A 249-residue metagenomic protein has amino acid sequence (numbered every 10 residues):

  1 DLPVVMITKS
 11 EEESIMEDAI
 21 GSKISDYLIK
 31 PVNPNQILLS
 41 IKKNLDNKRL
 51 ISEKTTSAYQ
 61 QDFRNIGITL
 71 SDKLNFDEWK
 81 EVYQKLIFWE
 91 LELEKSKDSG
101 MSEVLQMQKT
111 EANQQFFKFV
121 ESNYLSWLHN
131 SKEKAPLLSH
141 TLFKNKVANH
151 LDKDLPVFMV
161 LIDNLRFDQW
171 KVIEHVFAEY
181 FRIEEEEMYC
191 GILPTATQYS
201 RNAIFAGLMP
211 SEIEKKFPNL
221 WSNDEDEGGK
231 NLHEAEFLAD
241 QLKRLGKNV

Functional and structural regions predicted by a protein language model:
D1-P3: His-Asp phosphorelay/catalytic-motif detector in bacterial-type signaling
E11-D26: Alpha4 helix (beta4-alpha4-beta5 surface) of REC/receiver domains from two-component response regulators
S14, V32-I41: C-terminal output helix
I51-L128, K132-A135, H175-E179, C190-V249: His/Asp/Glu-rich, glycine-adjacent segments that coordinate divalent cations and/or stabilize oxyanion chemistry on
S139-P156: A short acidic-Thr-Gly-centered motif at the start of a beta-strand
L151-I173, I204: Beta-strand elements within well-structured catalytic alpha/beta cores of enzymes that handle phosphate/sulfate esters
